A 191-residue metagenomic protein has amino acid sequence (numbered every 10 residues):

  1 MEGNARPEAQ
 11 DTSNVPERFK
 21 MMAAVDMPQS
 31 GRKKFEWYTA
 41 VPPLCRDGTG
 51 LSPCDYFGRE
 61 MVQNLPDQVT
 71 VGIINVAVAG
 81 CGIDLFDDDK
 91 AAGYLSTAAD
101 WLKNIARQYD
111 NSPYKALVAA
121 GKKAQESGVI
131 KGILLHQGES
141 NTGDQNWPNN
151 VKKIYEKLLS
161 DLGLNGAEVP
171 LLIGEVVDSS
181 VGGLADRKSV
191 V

Functional and structural regions predicted by a protein language model:
M1-V191: Cell-envelope and extracellular/periplasmic
